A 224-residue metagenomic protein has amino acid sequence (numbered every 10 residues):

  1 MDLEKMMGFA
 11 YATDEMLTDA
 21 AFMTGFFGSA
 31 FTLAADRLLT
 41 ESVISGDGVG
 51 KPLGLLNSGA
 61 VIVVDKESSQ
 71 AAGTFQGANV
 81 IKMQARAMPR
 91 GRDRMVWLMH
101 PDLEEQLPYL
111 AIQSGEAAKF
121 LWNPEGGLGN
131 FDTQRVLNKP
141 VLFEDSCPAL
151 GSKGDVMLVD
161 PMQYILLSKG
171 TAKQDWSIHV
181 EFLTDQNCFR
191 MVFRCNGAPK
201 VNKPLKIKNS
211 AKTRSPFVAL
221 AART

Functional and structural regions predicted by a protein language model:
M1-T224: Structured, hydrophobic secondary-structure cores that serve as assembly/anchoring elements
